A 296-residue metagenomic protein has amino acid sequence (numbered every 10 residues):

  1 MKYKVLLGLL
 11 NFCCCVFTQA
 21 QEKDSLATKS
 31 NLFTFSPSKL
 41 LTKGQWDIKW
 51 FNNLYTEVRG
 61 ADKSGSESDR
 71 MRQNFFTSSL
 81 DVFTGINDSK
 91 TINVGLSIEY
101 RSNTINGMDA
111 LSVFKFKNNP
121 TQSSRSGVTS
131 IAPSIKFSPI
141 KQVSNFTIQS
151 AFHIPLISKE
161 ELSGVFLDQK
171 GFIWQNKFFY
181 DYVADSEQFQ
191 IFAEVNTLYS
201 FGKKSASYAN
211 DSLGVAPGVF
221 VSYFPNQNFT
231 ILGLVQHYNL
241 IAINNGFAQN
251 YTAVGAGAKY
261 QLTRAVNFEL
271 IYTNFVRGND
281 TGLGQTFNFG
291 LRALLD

Functional and structural regions predicted by a protein language model:
M1-E22: Bacterial Sec-dependent N-terminal signal peptides
Q21-I157, G164-S200, G214-D296: Transmembrane beta-barrel domains of Gram-negative outer membranes and organellar outer membranes
K203-S205: Active-site-adjacent structural elements in folded domains
